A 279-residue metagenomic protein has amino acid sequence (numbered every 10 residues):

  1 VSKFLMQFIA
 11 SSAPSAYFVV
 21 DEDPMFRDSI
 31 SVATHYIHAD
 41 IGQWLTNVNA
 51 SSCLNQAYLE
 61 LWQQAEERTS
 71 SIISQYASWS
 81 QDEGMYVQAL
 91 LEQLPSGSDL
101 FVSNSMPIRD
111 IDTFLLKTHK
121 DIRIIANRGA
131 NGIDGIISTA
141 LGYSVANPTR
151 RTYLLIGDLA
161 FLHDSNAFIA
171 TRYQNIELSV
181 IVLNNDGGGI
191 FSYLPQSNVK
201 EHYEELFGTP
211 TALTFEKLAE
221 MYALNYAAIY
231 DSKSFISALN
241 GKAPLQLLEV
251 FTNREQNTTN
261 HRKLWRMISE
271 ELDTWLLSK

Functional and structural regions predicted by a protein language model:
V1, V20-E22, V102-M106, V250-N253: Structural motif
V1-A65, T171, P195: Glycine-rich, acidic loop regions that bind phosphate or pyrophosphate groups
V1-S2, T46-I73, F161, G208-L213 (+2 more regions): Extended, charge-rich low-complexity interaction segments
S2-M6, R27-S29, T46-N47, D110-D112 (+4 more regions): Short helix/loop capping segments that flank catalytic or ligand/cofactor-binding pockets
F4, V32, D40-W44, D82-Y86 (+8 more regions): General structural feature for long, well-ordered alpha-helical segments within catalytic domains of soluble enzymes
V19-D21, A39, L100-N104, I125-A126 (+2 more regions): General beta-strand structural signal in soluble alpha/beta enzymes
Q63-T149: Active-site diphosphate/adenylate-binding microenvironment
L115-K279: Thiamine diphosphate
